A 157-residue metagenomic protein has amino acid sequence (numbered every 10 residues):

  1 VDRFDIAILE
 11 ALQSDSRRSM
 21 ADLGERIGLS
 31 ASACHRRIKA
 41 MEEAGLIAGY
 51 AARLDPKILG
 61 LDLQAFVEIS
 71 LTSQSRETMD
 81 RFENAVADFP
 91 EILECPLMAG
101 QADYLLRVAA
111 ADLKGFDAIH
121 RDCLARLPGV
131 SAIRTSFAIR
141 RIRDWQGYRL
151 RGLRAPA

Functional and structural regions predicted by a protein language model:
V1-A157: A compositional/biophysical signature of low hydrophobicity enriched in polar/charged and small residues
